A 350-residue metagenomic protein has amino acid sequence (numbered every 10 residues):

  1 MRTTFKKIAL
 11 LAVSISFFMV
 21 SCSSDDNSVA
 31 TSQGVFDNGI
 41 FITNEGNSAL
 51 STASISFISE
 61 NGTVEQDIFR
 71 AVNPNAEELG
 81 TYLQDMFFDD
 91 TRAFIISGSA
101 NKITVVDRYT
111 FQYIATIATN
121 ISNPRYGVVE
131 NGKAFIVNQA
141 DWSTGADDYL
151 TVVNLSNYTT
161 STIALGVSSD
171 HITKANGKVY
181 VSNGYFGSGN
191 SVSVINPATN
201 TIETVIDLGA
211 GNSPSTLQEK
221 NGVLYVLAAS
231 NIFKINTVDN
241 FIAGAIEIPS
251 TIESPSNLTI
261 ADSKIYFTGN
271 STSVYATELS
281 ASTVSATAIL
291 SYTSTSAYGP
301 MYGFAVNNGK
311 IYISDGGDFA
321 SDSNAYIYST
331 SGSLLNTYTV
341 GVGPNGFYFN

Functional and structural regions predicted by a protein language model:
M1-I40: Bacterial Sec-dependent N-terminal signal peptides
A30-T63: An edge-strand/N-cap motif at the start of beta-rich repeat modules
I42, I95, I136-N138, V181-S182 (+3 more regions): Residue position within the beta-strands of beta-propeller blades
G46-L50, A100-K102, A140-T144, Y185-G189 (+3 more regions): Short glycine/acidic-enriched loop and turn motifs that connect beta-strands
E60-G62, D107-F111, N154-Y158, N196-N200 (+3 more regions): Short loop/turn segments that connect beta-strands within beta-propeller blades
F69-L79, T116-N120, T162-V167, V205-A210 (+3 more regions): Surface loop/turn motifs at the tips and blade-to-blade linkers of beta-strand repeat domains
G80-D85, S122-N131, L165-N176, G211-K220 (+3 more regions): Repeated scaffold domains used in trafficking and secretory/extracellular systems, primarily beta-propellers
Y158-A245: Solenoidal tandem-repeat scaffolds enriched in leucines and small polar residues
